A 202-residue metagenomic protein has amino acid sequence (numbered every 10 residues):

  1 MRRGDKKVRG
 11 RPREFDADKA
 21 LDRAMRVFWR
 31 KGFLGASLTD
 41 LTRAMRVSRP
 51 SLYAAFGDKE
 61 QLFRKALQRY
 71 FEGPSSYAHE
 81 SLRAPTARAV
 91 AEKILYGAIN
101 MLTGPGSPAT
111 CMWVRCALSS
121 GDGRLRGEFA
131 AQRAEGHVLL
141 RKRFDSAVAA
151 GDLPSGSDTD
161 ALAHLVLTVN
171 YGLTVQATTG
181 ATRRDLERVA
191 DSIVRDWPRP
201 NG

Functional and structural regions predicted by a protein language model:
M1-F15, N201-G202: N-terminal intrinsically disordered/low-complexity leader segments
K19, R23, V27-Q61, K65: Helix-turn-helix
K65, A78-A109, T159-V166: Hydrophobic alpha-helical connector segments
Q68-P74: Short, basic, alpha-helical segments at the C-terminal edge of helix-turn-helix-like DNA-binding modules
A91, G104-G127: Amphipathic alpha-helical segments used for helix-helix packing
M101, S146, V166-R184, D196-G202: Amphipathic C-terminal alpha-helical segment
A109, R115, S157-Q176, R188-D196: Hydrophobic alpha-helical segments that form the core of small-molecule binding pockets and/or dimer interfaces
G123-A150, A161, R188: Amphipathic alpha-helical packing segments from all-alpha helical-bundle domains
